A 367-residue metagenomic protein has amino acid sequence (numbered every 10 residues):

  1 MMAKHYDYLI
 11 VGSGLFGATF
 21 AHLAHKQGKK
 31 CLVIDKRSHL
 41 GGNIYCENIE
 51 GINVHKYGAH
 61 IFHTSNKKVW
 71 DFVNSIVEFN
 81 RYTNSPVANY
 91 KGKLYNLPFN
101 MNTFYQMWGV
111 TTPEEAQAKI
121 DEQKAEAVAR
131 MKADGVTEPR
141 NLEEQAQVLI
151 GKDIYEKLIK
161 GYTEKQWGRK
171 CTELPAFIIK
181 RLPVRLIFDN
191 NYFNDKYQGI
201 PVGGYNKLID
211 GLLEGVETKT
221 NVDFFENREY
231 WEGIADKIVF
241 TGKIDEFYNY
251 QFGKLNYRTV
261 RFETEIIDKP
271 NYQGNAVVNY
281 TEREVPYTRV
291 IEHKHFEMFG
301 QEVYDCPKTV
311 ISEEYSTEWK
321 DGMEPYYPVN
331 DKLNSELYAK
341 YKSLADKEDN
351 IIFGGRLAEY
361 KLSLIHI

Functional and structural regions predicted by a protein language model:
Y8-V33: N-terminal Rossmann-like FAD-binding beta1-loop-alpha1 element of flavoenzymes
H25-I49: Glycine-rich FAD pyrophosphate-binding loop
Q27, F224-L344: Mid-domain catalytic core of redox enzymes that form a hydrophobic substrate pocket/lid adjacent to a catalytic redox
Y45-V54, F62-A116, L182-P183: A conserved beta-strand/loop capping segment in the N-terminal third of enzymes that catalyze redox or closely related
T83, T220-D223, G355: Short loop/edge segments at beta-strand edges and connector loops that shape dinucleotide/nucleotide cofactor-binding
A88-K93, M101-K237, T241, Y248: Active-site/ligand-binding neighborhood in enzyme catalytic cores
D346-K361: Short FAD-binding loop at a beta-strand-to-alpha-helix junction that anchors the flavin cofactor in diverse
I365-I367: Conserved small/polar residues in nucleotide/adenosyl-binding loops
